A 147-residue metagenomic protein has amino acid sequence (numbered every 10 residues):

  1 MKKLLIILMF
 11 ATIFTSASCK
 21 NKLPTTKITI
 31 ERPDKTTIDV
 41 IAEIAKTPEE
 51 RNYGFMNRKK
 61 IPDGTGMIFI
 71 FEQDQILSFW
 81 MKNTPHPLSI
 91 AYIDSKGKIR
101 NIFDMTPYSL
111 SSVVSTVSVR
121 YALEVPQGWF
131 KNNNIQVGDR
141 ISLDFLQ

Functional and structural regions predicted by a protein language model:
L4-I13: Sec-dependent N-terminal signal peptides
C19-Q147: Compact, glycine-rich, soluble single-domain proteins
